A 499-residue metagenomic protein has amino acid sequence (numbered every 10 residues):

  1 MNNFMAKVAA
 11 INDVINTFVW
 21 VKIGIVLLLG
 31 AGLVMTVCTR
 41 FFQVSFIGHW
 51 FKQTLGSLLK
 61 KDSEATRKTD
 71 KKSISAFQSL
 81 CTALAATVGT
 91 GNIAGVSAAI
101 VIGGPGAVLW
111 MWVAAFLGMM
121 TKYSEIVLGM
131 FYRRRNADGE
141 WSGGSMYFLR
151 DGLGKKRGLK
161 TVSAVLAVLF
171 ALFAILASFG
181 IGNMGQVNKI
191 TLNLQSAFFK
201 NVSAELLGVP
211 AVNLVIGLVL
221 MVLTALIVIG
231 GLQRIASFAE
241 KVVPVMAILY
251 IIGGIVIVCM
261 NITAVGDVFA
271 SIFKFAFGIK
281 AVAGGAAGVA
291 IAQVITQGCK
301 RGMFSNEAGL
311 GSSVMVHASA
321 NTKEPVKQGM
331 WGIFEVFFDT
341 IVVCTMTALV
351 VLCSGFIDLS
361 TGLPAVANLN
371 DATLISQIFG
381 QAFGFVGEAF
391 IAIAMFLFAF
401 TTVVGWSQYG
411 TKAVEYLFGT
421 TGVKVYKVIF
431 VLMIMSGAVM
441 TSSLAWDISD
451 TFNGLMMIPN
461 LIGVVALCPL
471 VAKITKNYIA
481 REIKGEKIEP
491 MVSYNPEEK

Functional and structural regions predicted by a protein language model:
M1-T90, I100-A107, G118, C259 (+2 more regions): N-terminal alpha-helical transmembrane segments of multi-pass membrane transport and channel/translocase proteins
K7-V8, C38-Q43, G91-V96, S178-T191 (+6 more regions): Transmembrane helix-loop junctions in multi-pass membrane proteins
L27-K52, L166, M184-L194, V212-F273 (+3 more regions): Membrane-interface loop-to-helix entry segments
V34-T36, A114-G139, R150-N188, S196-I227 (+1 more regions): Helix-loop-helix module between adjacent transmembrane segments
F42-I74, A98-V108, W112, M120-T161 (+4 more regions): Flexible loop linkers connecting adjacent transmembrane helices in multi-pass alpha-helical membrane transporters
D62-I100, F131-L153, L169-I175, G288-F337: Alpha-helical membrane segments and immediately flanking helix-loop junctions that form or couple to the substrate/ion
L117-E125, G217-L232, V243-T263, T296 (+3 more regions): Selective recognition of specific alpha-helical transmembrane segments in multi-pass small-molecule
Y123-R133, I255-S271, I279-A286, S319-A320 (+1 more regions): Extracellular/periplasmic helix-exit of transmembrane alpha-helices
